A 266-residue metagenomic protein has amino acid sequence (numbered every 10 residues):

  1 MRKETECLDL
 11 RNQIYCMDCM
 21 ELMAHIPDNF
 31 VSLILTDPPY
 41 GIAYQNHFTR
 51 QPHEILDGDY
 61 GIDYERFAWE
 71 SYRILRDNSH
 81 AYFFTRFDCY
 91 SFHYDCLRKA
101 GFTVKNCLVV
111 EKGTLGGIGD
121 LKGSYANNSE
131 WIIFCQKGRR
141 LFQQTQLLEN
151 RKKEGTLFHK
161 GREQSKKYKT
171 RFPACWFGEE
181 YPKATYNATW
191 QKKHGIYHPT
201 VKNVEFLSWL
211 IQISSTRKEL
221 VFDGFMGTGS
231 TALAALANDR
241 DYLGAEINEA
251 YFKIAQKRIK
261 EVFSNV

Functional and structural regions predicted by a protein language model:
M1-P38, K260-V266: SAM-dependent nucleic-acid methyltransferase catalytic core
I14-M17, E54-E65, Y197-E205: Conserved phosphate-coordination/catalytic loops
L22, D88-H93, A234, I254: Phosphate- and divalent-cation-binding pockets in alpha/beta enzyme and binding domains that engage nucleotide-derived
L22, R66-E70, F206-W209: Well-ordered alpha-helical segments embedded in enzymatic catalytic cores
I26, F30-H80, N238: SAM-dependent methyltransferase catalytic-core segment centered on the flexible catalytic loop and adjoining short
P38-P39, T85-F87, F225: Short strand-turn motif at the edge of the Rossmann-like AdoMet-binding core
Y44-Q45, Q51, C96-V266: Class I S-adenosyl-L-methionine
Y60-L115: Conserved Class I SAM-dependent methyltransferase catalytic core
